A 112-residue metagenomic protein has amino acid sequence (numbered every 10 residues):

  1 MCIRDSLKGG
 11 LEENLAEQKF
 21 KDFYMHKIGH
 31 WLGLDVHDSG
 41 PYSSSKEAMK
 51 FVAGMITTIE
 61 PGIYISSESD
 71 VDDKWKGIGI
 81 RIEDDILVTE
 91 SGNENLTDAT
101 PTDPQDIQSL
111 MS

Functional and structural regions predicted by a protein language model:
M1-I3: Short, small-residue-biased leader/transition segments that mark boundaries at the very start of proteins
L7-Y24: Conserved small-domain helix->loop->beta segment predominantly found in fold-type I
K21, I28-G29, L34-S112: Charged, cofactor-coupling segments
